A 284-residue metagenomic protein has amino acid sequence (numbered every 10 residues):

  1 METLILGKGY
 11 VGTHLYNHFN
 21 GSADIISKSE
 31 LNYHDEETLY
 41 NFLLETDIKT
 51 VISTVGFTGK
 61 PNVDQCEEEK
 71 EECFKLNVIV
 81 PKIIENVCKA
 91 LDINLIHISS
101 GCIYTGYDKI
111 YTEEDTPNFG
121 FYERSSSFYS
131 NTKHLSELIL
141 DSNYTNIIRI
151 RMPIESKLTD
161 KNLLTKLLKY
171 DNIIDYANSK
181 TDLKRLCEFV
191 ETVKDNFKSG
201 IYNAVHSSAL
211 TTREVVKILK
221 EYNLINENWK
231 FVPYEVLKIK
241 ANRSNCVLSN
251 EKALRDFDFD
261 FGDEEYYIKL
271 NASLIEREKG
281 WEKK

Functional and structural regions predicted by a protein language model:
M1-G21: N-terminal Rossmann NAD(P)H-binding glycine-rich loop of SDR-like oxidoreductase domains
L6, I26, T54-V55, L95-G101 (+2 more regions): SDR active-site strand-loop-helix element
I26-E37: Rossmann-fold cofactor-recognition segment
E36-V78: NAD(P)H-binding glycine-rich loop region in Rossmannoid oxidoreductase-like domains and their noncatalytic homologs
E68-K75, I79, I103-I148, E155: Catalytic helix-loop patch of NAD(P)-dependent Rossmann-fold dehydrogenases
L138-T192: NAD(P)-dependent short-chain dehydrogenase/reductase
F189-N245, E276-K284: Mid/C-terminal beta-alpha module of Rossmann-like enzyme folds, strongest in SDR-family dehydrogenases/epimerases
G262-K284: Amphipathic terminal alpha-helices
